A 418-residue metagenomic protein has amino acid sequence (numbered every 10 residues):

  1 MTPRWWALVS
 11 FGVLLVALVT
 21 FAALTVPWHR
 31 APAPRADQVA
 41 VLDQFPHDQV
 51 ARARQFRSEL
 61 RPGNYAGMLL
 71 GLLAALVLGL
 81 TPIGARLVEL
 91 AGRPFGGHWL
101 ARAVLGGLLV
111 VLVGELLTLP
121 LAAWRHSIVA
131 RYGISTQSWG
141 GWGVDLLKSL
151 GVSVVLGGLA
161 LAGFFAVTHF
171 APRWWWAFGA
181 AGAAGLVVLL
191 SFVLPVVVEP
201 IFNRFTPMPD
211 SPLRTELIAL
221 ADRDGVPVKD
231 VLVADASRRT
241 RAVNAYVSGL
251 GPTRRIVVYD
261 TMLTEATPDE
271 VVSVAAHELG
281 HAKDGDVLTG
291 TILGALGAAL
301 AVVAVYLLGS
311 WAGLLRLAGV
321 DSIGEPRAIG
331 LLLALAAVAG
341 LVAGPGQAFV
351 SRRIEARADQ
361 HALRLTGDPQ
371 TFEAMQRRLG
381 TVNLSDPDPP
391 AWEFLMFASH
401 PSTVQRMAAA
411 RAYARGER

Functional and structural regions predicted by a protein language model:
T2-G12, F21-T81, R86-I323, A337-R418: Polar-ligand-bearing catalytic/cofactor-coordination segments of membrane-embedded or membrane-tethered inner-membrane
I323-L332: N-terminal signal-anchor/signal peptide hydrophobic helix marking the start of the first transmembrane segment
